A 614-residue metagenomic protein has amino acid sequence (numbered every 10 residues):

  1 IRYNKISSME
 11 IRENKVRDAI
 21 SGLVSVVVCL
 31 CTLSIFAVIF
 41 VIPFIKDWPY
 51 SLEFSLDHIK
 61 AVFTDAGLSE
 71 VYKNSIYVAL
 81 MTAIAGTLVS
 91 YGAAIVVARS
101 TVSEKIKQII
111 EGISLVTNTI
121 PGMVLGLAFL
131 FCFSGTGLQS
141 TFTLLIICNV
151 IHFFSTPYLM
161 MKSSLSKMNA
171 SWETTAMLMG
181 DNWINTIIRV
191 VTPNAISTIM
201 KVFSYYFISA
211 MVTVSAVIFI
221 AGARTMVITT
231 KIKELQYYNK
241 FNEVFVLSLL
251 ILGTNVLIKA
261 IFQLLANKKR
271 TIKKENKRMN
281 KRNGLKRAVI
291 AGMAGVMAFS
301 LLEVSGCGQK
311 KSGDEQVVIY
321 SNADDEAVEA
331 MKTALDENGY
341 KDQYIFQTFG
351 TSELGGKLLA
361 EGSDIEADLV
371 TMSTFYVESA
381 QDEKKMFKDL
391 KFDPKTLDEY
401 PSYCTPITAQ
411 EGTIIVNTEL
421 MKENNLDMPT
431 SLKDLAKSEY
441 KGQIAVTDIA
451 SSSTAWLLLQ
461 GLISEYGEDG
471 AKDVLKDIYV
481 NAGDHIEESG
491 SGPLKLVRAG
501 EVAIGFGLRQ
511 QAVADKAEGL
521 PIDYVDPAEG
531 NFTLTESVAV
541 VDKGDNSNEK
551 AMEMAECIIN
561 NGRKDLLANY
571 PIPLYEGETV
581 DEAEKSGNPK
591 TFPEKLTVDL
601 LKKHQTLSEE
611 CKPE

Functional and structural regions predicted by a protein language model:
I1, R12-R17, D47, S51-E70 (+2 more regions): Interhelical loop and adjacent transmembrane-helix boundary motif in polytopic membrane transport permeases
I1-R12, I95-T101, K162-S171, I184-R189 (+2 more regions): C-terminal transmembrane helix and the adjacent membrane-cytosol boundary/short C-terminal tail of inner/organellar
N4-E13, I45-P49, E53-L56, K105-I110 (+3 more regions): Membrane-interfacial helix termini and adjacent extracytoplasmic/periplasmic loops of multi-pass transporters
V16-D18, T101-E111, T174-K201: Amphipathic cytosolic juxtamembrane alpha-helices at the membrane-cytosol interface of multi-pass membrane transporters
R17-V24, G92-F129: Cytoplasmic-entry segments and transmembrane alpha-helices of multi-pass inner-membrane transporters
L23-L33, I151, Y158-M161, N169 (+2 more regions): Transmembrane alpha-helices
V318-A330, F349-E353, E366-E501: Extracytoplasmic ligand-binding site segments that recognize negatively charged/polar headgroups
I415-L420, T535-S547, L566-N569: A bilobed periplasmic-binding-protein/Venus flytrap-type ligand-binding module shared by bacterial periplasmic
